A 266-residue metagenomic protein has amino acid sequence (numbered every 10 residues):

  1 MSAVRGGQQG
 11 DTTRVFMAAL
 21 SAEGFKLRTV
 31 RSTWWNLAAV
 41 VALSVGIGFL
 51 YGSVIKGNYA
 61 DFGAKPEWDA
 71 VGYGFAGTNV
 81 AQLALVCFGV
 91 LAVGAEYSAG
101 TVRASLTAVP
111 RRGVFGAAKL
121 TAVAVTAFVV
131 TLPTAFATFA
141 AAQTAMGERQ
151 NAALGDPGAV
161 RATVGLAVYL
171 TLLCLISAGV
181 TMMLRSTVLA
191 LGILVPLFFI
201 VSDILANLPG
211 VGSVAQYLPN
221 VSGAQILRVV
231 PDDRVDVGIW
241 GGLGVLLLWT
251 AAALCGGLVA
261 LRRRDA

Functional and structural regions predicted by a protein language model:
S2-T13, T33, L37-V90, G116-M183 (+4 more regions): Secretory targeting signals
F16-R28: A short amphipathic helical element positioned immediately N-terminal to and/or at the very start of a transmembrane
E23, V109-R111, V180, S186 (+1 more regions): Generic structural signal for small/hydrophobic residues in well-ordered secondary structure, especially within
L27-T29, M183-L184: Transmembrane helix irregularities
S32, R111-G113, S186-A190: Membrane-helix interface segments
C87-A108, R112-G113: Transmembrane helix boundary and interhelical loop/hinge segments in multi-pass membrane proteins
G210-P231: Short hydrophobic, aromatic-rich alpha-helical segments embedded in or entering the lipid bilayer of multi-pass
G256-A266: Membrane-interface capping segments at transmembrane-helix boundaries
